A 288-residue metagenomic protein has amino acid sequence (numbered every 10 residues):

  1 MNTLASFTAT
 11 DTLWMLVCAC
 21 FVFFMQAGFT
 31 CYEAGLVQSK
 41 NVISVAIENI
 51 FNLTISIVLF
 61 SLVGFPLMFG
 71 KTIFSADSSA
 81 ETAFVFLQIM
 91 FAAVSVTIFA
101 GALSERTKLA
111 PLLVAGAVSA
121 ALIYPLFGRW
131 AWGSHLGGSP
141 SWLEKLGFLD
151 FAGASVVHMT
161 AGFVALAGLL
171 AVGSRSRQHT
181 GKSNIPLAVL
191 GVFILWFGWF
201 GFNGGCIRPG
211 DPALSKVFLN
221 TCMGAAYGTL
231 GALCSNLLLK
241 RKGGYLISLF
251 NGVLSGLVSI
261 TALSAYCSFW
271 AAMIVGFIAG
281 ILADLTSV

Functional and structural regions predicted by a protein language model:
M1-V288: Hydrophobic alpha-helical transmembrane bundles of multi-pass membrane proteins
